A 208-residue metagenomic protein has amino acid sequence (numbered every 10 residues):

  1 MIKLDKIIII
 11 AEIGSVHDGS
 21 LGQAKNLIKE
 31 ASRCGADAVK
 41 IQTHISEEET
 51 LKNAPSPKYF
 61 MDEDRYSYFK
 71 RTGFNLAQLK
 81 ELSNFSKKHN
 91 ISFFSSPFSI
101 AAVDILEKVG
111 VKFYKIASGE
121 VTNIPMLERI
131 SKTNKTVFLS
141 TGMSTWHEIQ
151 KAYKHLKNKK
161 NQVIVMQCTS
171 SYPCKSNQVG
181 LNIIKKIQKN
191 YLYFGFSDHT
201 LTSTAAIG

Functional and structural regions predicted by a protein language model:
M1-G208: Catalytic cores and adjacent flexible loops of soluble metabolic enzymes that perform enolate/carbanion chemistry on
